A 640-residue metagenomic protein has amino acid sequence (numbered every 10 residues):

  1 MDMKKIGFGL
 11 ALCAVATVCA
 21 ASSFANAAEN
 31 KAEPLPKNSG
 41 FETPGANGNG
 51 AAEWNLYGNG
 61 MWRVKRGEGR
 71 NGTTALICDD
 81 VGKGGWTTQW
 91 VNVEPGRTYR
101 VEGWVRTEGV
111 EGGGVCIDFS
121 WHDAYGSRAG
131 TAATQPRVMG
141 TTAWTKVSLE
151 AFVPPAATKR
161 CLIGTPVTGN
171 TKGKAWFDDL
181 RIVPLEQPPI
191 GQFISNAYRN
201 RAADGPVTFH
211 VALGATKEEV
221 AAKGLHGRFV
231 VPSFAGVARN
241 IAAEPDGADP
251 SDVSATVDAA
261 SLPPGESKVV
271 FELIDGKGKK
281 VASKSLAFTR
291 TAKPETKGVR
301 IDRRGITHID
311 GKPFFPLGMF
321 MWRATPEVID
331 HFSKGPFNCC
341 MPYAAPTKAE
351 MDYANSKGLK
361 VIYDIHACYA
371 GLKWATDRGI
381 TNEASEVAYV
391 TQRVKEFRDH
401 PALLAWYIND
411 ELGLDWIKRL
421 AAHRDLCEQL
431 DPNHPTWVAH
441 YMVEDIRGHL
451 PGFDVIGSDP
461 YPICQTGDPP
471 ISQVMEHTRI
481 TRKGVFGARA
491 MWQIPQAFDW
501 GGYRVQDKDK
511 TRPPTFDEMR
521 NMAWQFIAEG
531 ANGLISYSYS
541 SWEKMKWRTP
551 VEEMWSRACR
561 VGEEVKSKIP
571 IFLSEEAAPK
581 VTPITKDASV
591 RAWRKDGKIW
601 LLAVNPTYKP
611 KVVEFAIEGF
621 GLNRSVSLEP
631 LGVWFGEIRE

Functional and structural regions predicted by a protein language model:
M1-A14, S23: Bacterial N-terminal signal peptides that target proteins for export
A14, C19-K31: Bacterial Sec-dependent signal peptides at the C-terminal "C-region" and cleavage site
N26-D252: Extracellular and organelle-lumenal recognition/adhesion modules and their flexible linkers in secreted
W90-V91, A259, I617: Hydrophobic core positions of the immunoglobulin-like beta-sandwich fold
A157-T158, E266, V613: Low-complexity, Ser/Thr/Pro-rich intrinsically disordered linker/stalk segments at domain junctions
N200-K217, F271-G276, K280-E640: Glycan-processing catalytic domains of CAZymes
A259-G265: Surface-exposed, short loops/turns at beta-strand junctions within beta-sandwich domains
